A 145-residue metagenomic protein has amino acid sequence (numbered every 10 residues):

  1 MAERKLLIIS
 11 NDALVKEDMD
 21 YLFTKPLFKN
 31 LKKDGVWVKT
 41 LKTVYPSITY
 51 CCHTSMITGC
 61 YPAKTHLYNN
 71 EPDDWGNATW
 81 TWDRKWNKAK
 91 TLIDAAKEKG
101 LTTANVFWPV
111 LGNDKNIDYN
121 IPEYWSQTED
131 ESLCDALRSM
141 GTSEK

Functional and structural regions predicted by a protein language model:
M1-R4, Y21, E129: N-terminal secretory/membrane-targeting segments
A2-L6, D34-V36, K99-A104: Loop/turn elements at helix/coil->beta-strand transitions in domains of secreted/extracellular proteins
E3-E17, N30-L31, M56, A96: Beta-strand elements within well-structured catalytic alpha/beta cores of enzymes that handle phosphate/sulfate esters
R4-K5, K25-P26, C51, N87-D94: A structural signal for well-ordered alpha-helical segments within the folded catalytic domains of diverse enzymes
N11-A13, V38-K39, C51-C52, Y68-T81: Glycine-/proline-rich flexible loop or hinge segments
A13-K16, Y45-S47, V110-N113: Solvent-exposed loop/turn segments at secondary-structure junctions within structured extracellular/periplasmic domains
M19-S55, G59-C60, A104: Short, structured active-site-proximal loop/turn typified by the sulfatase FGly-forming signature C/S-X-P-X-R
Y61-K145: His/Asp/Glu-rich, glycine-adjacent segments that coordinate divalent cations and/or stabilize oxyanion chemistry on
